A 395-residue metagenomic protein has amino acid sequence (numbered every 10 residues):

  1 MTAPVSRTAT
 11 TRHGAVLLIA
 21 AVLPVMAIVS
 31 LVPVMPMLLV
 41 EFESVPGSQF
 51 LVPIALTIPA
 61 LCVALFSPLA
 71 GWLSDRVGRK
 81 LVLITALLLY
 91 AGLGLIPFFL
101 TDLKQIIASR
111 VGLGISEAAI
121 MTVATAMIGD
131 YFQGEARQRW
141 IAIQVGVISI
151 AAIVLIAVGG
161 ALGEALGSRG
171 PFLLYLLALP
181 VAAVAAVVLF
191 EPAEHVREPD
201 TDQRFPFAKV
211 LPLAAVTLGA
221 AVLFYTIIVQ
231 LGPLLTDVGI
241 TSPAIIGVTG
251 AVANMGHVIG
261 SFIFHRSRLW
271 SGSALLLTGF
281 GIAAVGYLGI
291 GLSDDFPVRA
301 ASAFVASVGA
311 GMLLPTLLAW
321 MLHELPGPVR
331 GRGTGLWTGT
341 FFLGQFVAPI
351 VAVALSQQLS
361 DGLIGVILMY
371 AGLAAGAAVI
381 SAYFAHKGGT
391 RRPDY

Functional and structural regions predicted by a protein language model:
V34-A64: Extracellular/periplasmic helix-loop-helix junction of adjacent transmembrane segments in MFS-like secondary
I54-A70, A251-I263: Central cavity-lining transmembrane alpha-helices of secondary-active solute carriers, predominantly the Major
A64-L103: Conserved MFS/SLC helix-loop-helix module at the cytosolic interface between two early adjacent transmembrane helices
F66-G78, I259-G272, S356: Helix-to-loop junctions at the C-terminal end of transmembrane segments in multipass secondary transporters
L93, K104-G112, P297-V305: Paired small-residue
L103, S109-I148: Cytoplasmic helix-loop-helix junction between adjacent transmembrane helices in 12-TM secondary transporters
Q105, G134-E135, R139-F190: Helix-loop-helix hairpin linking two adjacent transmembrane segments in secondary transporters
G327-L359: A late C-terminal transmembrane helix in Major Facilitator Superfamily
